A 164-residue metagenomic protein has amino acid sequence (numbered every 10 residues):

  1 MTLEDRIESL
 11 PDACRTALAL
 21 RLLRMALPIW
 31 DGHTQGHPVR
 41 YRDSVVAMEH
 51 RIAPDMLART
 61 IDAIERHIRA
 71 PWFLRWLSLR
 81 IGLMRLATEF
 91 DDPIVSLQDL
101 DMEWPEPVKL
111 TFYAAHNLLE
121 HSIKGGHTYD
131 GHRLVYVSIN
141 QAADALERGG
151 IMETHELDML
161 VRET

Functional and structural regions predicted by a protein language model:
M1-T164: Structured binding/interaction patches within domain cores
